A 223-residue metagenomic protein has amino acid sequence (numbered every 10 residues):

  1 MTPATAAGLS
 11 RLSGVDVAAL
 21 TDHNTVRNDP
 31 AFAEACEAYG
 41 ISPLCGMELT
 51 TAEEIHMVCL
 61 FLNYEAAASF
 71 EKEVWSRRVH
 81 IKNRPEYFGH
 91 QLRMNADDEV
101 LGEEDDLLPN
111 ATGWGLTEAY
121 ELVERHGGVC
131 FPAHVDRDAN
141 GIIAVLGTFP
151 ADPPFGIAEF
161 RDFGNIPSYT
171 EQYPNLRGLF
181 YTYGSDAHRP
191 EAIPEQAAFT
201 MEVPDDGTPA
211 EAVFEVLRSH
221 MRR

Functional and structural regions predicted by a protein language model:
M1-V15, V26-S69, E121, H126-V129 (+1 more regions): Charged catalytic cores and adjacent phosphate/nucleic-acid-binding surfaces used for phosphate/nucleic-acid chemistry
A19-D22: Ser/Thr-glycine-rich phosphate-binding loops at phosphate-binding pockets of nucleotides, nucleotide cofactors
L62-E104, G147-T148: Active-site gating loops and adjacent loop-to-helix segments of metal-dependent hydrolytic enzymes
H90-H126: Alpha-helix-centered segments that form part of catalytic cores
